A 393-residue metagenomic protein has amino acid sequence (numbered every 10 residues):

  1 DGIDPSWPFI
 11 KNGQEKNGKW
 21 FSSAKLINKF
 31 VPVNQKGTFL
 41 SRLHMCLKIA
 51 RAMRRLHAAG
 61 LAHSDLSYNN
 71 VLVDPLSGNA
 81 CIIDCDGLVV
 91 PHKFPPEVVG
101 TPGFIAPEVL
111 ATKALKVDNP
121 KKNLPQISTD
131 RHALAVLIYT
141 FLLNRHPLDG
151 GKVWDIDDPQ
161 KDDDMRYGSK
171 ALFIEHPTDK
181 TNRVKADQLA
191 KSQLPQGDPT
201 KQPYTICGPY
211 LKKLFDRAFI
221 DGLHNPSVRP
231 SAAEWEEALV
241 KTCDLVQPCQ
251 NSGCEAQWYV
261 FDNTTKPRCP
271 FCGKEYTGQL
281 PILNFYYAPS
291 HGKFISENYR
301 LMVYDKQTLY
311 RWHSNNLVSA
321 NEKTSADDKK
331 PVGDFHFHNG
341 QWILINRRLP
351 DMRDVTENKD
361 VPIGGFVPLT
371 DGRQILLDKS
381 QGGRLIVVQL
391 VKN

Functional and structural regions predicted by a protein language model:
D1-M45, F94: Conserved structural core of kinase catalytic domains
H44-C46, M53, H57-L76: Catalytic-loop of the protein kinase fold
I83-V89: Activation of the activation-loop gatekeeper triad in protein kinase-fold domains
P95-N119: Conserved activation segment of eukaryotic-like protein kinases, specifically the C-terminal portion of the activation
K122-R131, I138-K212: Conserved C-lobe activation region of Hanks-type protein kinase-like domains
D216-V246: Terminal C-lobe "cap" of eukaryotic-type protein kinase domains
I282-D334: N-terminal beta-hairpin/loop module of FHA
D354-N393: C-terminal boundary/linker segments immediately following FHA domains
